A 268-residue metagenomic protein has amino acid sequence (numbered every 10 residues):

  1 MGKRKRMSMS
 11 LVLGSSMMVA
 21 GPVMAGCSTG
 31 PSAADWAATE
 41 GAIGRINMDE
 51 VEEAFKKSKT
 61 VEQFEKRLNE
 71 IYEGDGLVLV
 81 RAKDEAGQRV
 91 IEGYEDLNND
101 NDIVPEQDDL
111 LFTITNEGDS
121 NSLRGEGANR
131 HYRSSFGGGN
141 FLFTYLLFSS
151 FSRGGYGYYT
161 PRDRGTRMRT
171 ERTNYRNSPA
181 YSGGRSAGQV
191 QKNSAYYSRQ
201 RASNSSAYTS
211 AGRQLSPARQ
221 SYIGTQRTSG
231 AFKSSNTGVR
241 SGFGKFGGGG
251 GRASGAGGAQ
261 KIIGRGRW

Functional and structural regions predicted by a protein language model:
G2-L13: Bacterial N-terminal signal peptides that target proteins for export
V12-P22: Bacterial N-terminal signal peptides
V19, S28-W268: Low-complexity, glycine/proline/serine-enriched intrinsically disordered segments
M24-G26: C-terminal motif of bacterial Sec signal peptides marking the signal peptidase cleavage site
